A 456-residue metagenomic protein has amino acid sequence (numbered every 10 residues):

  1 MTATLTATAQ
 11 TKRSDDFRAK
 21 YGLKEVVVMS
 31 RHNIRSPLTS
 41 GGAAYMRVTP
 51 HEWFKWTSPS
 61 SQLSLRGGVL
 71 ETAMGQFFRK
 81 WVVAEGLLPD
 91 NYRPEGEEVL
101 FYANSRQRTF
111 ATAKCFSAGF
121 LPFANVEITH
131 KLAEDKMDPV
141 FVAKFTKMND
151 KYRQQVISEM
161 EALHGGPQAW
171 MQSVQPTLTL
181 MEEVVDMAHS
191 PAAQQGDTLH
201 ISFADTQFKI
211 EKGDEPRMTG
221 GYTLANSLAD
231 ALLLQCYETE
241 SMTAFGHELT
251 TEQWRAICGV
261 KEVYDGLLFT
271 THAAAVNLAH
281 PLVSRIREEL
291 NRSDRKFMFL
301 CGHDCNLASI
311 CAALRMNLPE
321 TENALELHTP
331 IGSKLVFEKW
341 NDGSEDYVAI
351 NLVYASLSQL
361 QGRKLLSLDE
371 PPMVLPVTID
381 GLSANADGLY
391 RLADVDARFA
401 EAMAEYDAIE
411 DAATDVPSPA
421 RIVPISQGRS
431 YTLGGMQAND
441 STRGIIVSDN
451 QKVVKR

Functional and structural regions predicted by a protein language model:
M1-T11, V416: Bacterial Sec-dependent N-terminal signal peptides
Q10-E97, N104-M298, G302-A412: Signature for phosphate-centric chemistry
L65, L433, D449: Short, ordered coil/turn segments that flank beta-strands lining enzyme active or ligand-binding pockets
I409-M436: Residue-level detector of functionally pivotal "anchor" positions at catalytic/ligand-binding pockets or at interdomain
Q437-G444: Conserved beta-loop-beta connector loops within the AMP-binding
I445-R456: C-terminal tail/sorting-segment detector
